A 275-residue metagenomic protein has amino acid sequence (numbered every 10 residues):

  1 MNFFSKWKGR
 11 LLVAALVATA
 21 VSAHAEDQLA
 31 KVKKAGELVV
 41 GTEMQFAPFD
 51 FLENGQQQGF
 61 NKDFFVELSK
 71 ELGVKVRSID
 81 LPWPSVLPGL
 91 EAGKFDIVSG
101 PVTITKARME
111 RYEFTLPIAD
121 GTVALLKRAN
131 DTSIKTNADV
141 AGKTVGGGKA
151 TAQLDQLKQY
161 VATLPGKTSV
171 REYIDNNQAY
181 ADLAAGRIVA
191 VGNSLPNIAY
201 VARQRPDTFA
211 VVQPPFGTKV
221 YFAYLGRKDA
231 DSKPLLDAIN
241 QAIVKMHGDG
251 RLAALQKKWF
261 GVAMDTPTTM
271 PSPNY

Functional and structural regions predicted by a protein language model:
D27, A152-V170, A210-V211, I243-Y275: Ligand-binding clefts/hinges and TM-proximal coupling segments of bilobed small-molecule sensing domains
D27-P101: Extracytoplasmic small-molecule ligand-binding "clamshell" domains of the periplasmic binding protein/Venus flytrap
L29, R128-V145: Flexible hinge/capping segments at coil-to-helix
L52, F65-V74, Q153-E172, A202-P206: Ligand-binding cleft/hinge of the Venus flytrap
D63-E71, D131, K143-T144, K149-T151 (+2 more regions): Extended ligand-binding regions for polar small-molecule ligands
K70, I79-D80, P84-I97, R111-E113 (+3 more regions): Short helices/loops that flank or line small-molecule/ion binding pockets
S85, V102-E110, Q156-V161, A184 (+1 more regions): A ligand-binding cleft/hinge motif common to bilobed small-molecule-binding domains
A119-K127, R203-N240, V262-Y275: Periplasmic-binding protein-like
